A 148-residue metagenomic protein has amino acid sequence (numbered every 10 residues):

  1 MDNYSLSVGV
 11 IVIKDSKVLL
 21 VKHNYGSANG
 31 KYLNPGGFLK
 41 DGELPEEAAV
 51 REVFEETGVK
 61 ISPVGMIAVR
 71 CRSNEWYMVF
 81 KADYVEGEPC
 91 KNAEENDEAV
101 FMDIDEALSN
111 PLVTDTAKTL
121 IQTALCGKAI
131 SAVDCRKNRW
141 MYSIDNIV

Functional and structural regions predicted by a protein language model:
M1, H23-Y25, R51, E55: Recognition helices and adjacent regulatory flanks at domain boundaries
M1-V18: Conserved N-terminal beta-strand and adjoining loop/helix that marks the start of the Nudix/MutT-like hydrolase domain
I11-V12, S27, K31-E46: Long, hydrophobic N-terminal alpha-helical segment
K17, N24-S27: Short connector loops/turns at beta-strand edges and beta->alpha or beta->beta junctions
L19-L20, Y77: General beta-strand recognition
L39-S62, R72-T123, A129, V133 (+1 more regions): Unchanged
M66-R70: Short, solvent-exposed loop/turn elements at beta->coil junctions and helix N-caps that rim active or binding pockets
N138-M141: Non-catalytic, C-terminal membrane-associated alpha-helical segments of glycosyltransferases
